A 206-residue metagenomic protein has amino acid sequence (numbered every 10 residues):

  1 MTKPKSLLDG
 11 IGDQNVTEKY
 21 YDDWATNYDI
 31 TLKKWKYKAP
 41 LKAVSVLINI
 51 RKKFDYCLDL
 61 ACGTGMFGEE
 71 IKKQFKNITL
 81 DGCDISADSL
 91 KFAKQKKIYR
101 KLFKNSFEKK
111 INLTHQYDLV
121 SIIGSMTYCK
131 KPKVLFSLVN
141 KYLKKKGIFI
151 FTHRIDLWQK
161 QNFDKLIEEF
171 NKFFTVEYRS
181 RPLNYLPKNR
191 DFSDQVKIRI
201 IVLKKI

Functional and structural regions predicted by a protein language model:
M1-T26: N-terminal, positively charged/glycine-rich alpha-helical extensions of SAM-dependent methyltransferases
D29-V44: Conserved SAM-binding loop and adjacent beta-strand
L58-K110: Class I SAM-dependent methyltransferase SAM/SAH-binding core
I111-V120: A short acidic, Gly/Pro-enriched loop at the edge of an enzyme's catalytic core that lines a small-molecule cofactor
L119-P132: A short SAM/SAH-binding and catalytic strip from SAM-dependent methyltransferases
K133-K145: A short glycine-rich, Lys/Arg-flanked "PGG" loop and its adjoining helix->strand segment in the class I
K146-R154: Conserved beta-strand signature within the Rossmann-like core of class I S-adenosyl-L-methionine
T175-I206: Class I S-adenosyl-L-methionine
